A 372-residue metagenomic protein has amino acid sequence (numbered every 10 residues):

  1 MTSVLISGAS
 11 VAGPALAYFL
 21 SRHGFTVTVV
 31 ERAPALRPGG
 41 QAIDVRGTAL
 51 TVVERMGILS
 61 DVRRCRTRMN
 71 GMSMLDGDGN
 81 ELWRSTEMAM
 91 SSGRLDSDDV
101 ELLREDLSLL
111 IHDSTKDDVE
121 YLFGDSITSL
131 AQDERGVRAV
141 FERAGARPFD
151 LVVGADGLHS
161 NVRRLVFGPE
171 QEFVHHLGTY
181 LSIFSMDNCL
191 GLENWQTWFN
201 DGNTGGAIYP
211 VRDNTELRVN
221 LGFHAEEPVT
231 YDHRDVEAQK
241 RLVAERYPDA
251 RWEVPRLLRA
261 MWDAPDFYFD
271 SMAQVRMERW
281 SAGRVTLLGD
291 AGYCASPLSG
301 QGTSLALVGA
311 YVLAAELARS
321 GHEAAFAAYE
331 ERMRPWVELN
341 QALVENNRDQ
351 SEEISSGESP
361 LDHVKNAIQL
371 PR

Functional and structural regions predicted by a protein language model:
M1-A12: Beta1/beta-strand and adjacent pyrophosphate-binding region of the FAD-binding site in flavoprotein oxidoreductases
T2, R22, R64, G79 (+3 more regions): C-terminal helical "tail/cap" subdomain of flavin- and related membrane-associated enzymes
T2-V4, S21-H23, R46-I183, E226-A244 (+1 more regions): Conserved N-terminal helical subregion
A12, A35, H159: Conserved Rossmann-like nucleotide-cofactor binding loop
S21-Q41: Glycine-rich FAD pyrophosphate-binding loop
V27-T28, V152, S281, V285-L288 (+1 more regions): Residue-level marker for buried hydrophobic side chains located in beta-strands that build the well-ordered beta-sheet
G178-V211: Flavin-dependent oxidoreductases
N188, G202, R212-D213, F223-S299: FAD/FMN-dependent oxidoreductases across multiple families
